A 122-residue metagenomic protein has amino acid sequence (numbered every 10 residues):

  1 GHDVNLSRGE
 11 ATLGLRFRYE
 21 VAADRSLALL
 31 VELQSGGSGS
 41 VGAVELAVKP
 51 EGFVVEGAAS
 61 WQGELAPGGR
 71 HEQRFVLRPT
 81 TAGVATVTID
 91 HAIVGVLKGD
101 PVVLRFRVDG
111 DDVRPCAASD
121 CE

Functional and structural regions predicted by a protein language model:
G1-R8, D112-E122: A eukaryote-biased signal for short, well-structured alpha-helical docking elements
H2-L27: N-terminal edge beta-strand
S26, R70, A82-T86: Extracellular Ig-like/FN3 beta-sandwich strand-entry sites
Q34-S40, T80-A82: Short solvent-exposed strand-capping/beta-turn motif centered on an Asx-Ser/Thr pair
S40-F53, H91-V94: Short acidic, flexible loop segments centered on an aromatic residue
G63-H71: Short proline/glycine- and polar residue-rich coil/turn motifs
Q73-T81: Short, hydrophobic beta-strand segments
V84-R114: Terminal connector regions
